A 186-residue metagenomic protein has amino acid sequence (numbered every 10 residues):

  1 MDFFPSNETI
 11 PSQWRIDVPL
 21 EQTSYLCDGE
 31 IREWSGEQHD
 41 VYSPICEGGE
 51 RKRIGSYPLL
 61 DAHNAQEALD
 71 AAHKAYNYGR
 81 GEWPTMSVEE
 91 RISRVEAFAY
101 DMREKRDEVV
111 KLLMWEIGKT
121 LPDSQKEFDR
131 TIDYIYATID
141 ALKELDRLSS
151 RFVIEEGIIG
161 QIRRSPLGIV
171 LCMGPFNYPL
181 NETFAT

Functional and structural regions predicted by a protein language model:
M1-K111, W115: Short, structured beta/alpha segment
W83-P84, L121-D123, N181: A generic structural signal for short coil/turn motifs at secondary-structure boundaries
D101, T120, Y178-P179: Glycine-/small-residue-rich active-site loops that bind phosphorylated ligands and cofactors
M102, T131-I135, L142: Alpha-helical transition-metal enzyme core signature, strongest for iron centers
K111-D129, D133: Flexible, acidic loop-helix segments that line cofactor/substrate-binding pockets
Y136-R151: Proline-centered turn/helix-capping motifs that create local helix->coil transitions or kinks
L148-T186: Conserved small-residue-rich beta-alpha loop and adjacent elements that most often cradle the phosphate/pyrophosphate
